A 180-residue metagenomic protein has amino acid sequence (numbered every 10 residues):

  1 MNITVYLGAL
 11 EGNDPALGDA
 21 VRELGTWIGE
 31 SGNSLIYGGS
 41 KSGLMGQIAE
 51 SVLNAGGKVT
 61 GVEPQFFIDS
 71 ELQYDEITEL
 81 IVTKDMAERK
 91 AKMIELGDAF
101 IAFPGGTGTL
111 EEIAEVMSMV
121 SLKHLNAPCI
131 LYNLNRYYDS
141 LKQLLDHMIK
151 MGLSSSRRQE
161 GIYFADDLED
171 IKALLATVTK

Functional and structural regions predicted by a protein language model:
M1-L96, L134-E169, A173-K180: A cross-family phosphate/adenosyl-ligand binding-site feature
V59, H124-A127: Short, structured loop/turn "capping" segments at alpha-beta junctions
K90-L122, I130: Active-site/ligand-binding-proximal alpha/beta "capping" segment
P104, A114-H124, L145, I149-G152 (+1 more regions): Short, well-ordered alpha-helical segments in soluble proteins
A127-N135: Short loop-to-beta-strand entry elements in the cores of soluble alpha/beta enzymes
